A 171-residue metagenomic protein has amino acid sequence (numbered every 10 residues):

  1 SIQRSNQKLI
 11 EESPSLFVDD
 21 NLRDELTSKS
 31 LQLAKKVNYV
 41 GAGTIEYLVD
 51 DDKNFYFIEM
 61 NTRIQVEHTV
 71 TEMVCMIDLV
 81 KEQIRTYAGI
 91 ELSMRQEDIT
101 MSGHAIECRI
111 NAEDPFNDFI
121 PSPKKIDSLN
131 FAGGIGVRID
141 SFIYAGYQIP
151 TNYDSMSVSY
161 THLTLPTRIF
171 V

Functional and structural regions predicted by a protein language model:
S1-L163, R168: ATP-dependent carboxylate activation and anion-phosphoryl transfer catalytic cores that bind Mg-ATP to form
